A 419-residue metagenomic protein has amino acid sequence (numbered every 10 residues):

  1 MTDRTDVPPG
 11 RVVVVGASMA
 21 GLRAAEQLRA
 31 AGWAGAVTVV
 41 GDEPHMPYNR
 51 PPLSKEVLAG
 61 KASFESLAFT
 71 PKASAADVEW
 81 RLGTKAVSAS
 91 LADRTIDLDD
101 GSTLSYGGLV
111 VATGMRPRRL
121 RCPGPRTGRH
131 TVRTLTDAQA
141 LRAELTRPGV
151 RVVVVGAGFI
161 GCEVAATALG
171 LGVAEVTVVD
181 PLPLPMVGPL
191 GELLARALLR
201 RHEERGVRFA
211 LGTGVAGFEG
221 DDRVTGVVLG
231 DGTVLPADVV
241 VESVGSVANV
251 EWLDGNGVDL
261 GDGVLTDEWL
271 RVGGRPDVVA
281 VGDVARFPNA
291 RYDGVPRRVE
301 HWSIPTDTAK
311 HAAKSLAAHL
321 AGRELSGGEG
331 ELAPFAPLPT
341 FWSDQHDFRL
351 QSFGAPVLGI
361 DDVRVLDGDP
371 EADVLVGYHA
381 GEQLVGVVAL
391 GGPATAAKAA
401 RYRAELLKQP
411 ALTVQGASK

Functional and structural regions predicted by a protein language model:
M1-V13, F69, A73-V155, G230 (+2 more regions): FAD-binding core/adjacent interface of flavoenzyme oxidoreductases
T2-E79, T167-L190, A396: Beta1-alpha1 glycine-rich phosphate/pyrophosphate-binding loop at the start of Rossmann-like nucleotide-binding domains
P8-G10, R286-A394: Mid-to-C-terminal Rossmann-like scaffold of FAD/NAD(P)H-dependent oxidoreductases
R11, D231-V258, H346-K419: C-terminal catalytic lobe of FAD-dependent flavoproteins
M19-L22, P44, M115-P117, T136 (+3 more regions): Residue-level detector of alpha-helix initiation sites
A34-A36, W80-L98, L104, L171-E268: A Rossmann-like FAD-binding core segment of flavoenzymes
T127-P148, D222-V228, T233-H311: FAD-site-proximal beta/loop scaffold in flavoenzymes
A140-L190, L194: Rossmann-like NAD(P)H-binding beta-loop-alpha module
